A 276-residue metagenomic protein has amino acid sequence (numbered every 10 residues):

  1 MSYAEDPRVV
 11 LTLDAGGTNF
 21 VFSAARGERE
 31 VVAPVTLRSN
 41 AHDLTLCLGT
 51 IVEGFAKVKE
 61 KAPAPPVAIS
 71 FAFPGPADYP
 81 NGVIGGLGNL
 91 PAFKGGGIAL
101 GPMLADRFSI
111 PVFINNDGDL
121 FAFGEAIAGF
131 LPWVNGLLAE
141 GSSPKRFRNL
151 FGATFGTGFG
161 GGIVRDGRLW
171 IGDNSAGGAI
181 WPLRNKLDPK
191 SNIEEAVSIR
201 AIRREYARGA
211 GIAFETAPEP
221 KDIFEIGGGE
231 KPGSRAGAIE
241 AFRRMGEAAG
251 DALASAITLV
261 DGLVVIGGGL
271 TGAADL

Functional and structural regions predicted by a protein language model:
M1-A68, D78-V83, P102, D106-I110 (+3 more regions): ATP-binding/phosphotransfer module of carbohydrate and carboxylate kinases, centering on a glycine-rich
L13, N116, D173: Active-site flanking residues adjacent to catalytic metal/cofactor-binding acidic residues
D14, S70-P74, G152-G158, G267: Short beta-strand segments
T36-L37, L90, S175-A176: Residue-level structural signal for beta-strand termini and adjacent loop
G82-G97: A charged helix-plus-loop insertion that forms the helical arch/lid used to bind and gate nucleic-acid substrates
V112-G118, A122: General beta-strand structural signal in soluble alpha/beta enzymes
D119, G158, T271: Catalytic metal-binding/acid-base residues of hydrolase active sites
L138-R200: Glycine-rich phosphate-binding loop of actin/hexokinase-like ATP-binding domains
